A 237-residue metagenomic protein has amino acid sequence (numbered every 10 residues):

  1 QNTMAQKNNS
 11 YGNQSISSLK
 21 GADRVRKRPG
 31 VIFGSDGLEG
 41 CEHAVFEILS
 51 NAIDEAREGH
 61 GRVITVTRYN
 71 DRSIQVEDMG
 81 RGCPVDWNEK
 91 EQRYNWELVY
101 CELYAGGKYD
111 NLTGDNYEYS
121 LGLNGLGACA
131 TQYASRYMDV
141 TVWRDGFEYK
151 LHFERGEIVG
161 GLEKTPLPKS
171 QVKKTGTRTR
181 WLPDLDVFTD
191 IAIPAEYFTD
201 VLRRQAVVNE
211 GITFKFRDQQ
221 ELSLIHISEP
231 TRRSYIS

Functional and structural regions predicted by a protein language model:
Q1-L49, L98, L112-T113: Bergerat-fold GHKL ATPase/HATPase_c domain
A5-S15, R72-N95, G106-L224: GHKL-type ATPase core
G30, A105-K108, R233: Generic structural signal for secondary-structure transition and capping sites
G37-C41, R68, L123: Secondary-structure capping and boundary motifs in well-ordered enzyme cores
E39-R62, G127-Q132: Conserved ATP-binding N-box helix of the HATPase_c
S50-G80, P84-N88: ATP-lid-like helix-loop hinge signature
Y100-L103: Short aromatic-acidic micro-motif
I225-S237: Single conserved hydrophobic/aromatic residue that forms the stacking wall/gate of nucleotide- or nucleobase-binding
